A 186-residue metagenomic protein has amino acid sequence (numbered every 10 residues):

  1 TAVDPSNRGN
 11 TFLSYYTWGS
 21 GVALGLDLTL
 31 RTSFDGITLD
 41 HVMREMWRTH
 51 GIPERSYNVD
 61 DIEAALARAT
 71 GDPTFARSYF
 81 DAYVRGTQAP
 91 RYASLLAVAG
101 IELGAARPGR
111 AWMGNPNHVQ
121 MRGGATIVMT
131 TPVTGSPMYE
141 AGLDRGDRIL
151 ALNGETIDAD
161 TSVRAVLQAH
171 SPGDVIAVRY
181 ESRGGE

Functional and structural regions predicted by a protein language model:
A2-A97: Amphipathic alpha-helical substructures
G9-L13, A64-L66, M138, A165-V166 (+1 more regions): Generic recognition of flexible, low-complexity loop/linker segments
A23, F80, G124, G173-V175 (+1 more regions): Active-site lining segments that contact anionic ligands and/or coordinate catalytic metals
L24, R44, D60, A64 (+3 more regions): Solvent-exposed, polar/charged alpha-helical surfaces in well-ordered, non-transmembrane soluble domains, broadly
A69-T70, A99, A141, H170: Residues at alpha-helix termini
R91-V98, L103-M113: Extended alpha-helical interface modules used as scaffolds for assembling large macromolecular complexes
P108-A151, E155-A159: PDZ/PDZ-like domain segments forming the peptide/carboxylate-binding groove, activating on the N-terminal beta-strands
D144, L150, T156, T161-E186: PDZ-domain C-terminal substructure recognizer with occasional recognition of PDZ-binding tails
